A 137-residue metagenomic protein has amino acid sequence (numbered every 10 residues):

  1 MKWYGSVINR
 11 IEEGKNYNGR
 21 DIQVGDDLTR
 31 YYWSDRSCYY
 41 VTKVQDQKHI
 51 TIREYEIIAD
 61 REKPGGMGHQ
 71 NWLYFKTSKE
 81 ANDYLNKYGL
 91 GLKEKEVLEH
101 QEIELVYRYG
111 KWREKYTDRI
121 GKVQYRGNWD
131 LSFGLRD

Functional and structural regions predicted by a protein language model:
M1-S37, H49, R53-D137: Mixed-charge, low-complexity intrinsically disordered regions
S37-Q45: Short beta-strand-centered aromatic/proline hotspots
